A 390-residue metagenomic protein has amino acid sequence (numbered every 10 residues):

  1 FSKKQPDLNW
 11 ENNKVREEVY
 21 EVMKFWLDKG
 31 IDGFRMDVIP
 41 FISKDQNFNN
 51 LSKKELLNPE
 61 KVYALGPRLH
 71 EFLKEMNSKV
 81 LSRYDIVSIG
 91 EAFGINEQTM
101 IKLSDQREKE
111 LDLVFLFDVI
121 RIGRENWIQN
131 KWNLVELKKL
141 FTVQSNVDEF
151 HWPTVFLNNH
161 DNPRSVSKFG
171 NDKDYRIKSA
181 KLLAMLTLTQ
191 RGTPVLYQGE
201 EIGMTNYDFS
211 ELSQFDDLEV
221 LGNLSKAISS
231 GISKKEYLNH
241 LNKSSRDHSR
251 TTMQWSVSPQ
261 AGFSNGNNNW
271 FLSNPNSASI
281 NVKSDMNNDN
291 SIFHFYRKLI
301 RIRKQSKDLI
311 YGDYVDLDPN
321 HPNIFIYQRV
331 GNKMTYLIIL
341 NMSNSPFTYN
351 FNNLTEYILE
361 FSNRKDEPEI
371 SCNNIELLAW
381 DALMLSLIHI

Functional and structural regions predicted by a protein language model:
F1-L387: Active-site and adjacent substrate-binding regions of carbohydrate-active enzymes
